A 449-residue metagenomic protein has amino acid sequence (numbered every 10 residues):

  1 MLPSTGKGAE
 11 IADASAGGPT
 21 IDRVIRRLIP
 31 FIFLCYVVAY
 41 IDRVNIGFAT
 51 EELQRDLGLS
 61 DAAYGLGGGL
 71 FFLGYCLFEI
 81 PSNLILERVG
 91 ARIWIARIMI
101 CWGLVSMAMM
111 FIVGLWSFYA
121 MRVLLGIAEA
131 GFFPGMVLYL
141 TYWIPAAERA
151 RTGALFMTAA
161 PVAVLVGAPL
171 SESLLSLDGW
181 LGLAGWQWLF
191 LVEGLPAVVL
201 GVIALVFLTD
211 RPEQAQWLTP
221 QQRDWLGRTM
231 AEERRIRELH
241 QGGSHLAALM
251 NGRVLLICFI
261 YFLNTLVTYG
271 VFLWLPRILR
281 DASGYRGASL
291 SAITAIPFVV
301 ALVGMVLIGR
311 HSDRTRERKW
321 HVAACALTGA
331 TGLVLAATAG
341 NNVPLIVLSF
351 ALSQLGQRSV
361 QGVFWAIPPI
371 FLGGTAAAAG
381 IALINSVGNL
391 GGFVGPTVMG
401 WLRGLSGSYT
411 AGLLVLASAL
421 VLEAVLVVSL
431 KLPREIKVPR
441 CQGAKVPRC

Functional and structural regions predicted by a protein language model:
I46-G47, A247-M305, Q361, W365: Extracytoplasmic gate region of multi-pass secondary transporters
G58, G90, F111-S117, A128 (+4 more regions): Helix-breaking motifs and short loop linkers at transmembrane-helix boundaries and internal kinks in secondary membrane
L77-W116: Conserved MFS/SLC helix-loop-helix module at the cytosolic interface between two early adjacent transmembrane helices
E87-M99, D313-A326: Cytoplasmic membrane-interface "Motif A"-like loop-to-helix N-cap segments of 12-TM Major Facilitator Superfamily
C101, V105, W116-L124, P344-L352: Paired small-residue
M121-T158: Cytoplasmic helix-loop-helix junction between adjacent transmembrane helices in 12-TM secondary transporters
G153-L175, P196-A197, N385-G395: Glycine-rich segments within core transmembrane alpha-helices of 12-TM secondary carriers
R318-I367: C-terminal transmembrane helical hairpin of 12-TM major facilitator-type secondary transporters
